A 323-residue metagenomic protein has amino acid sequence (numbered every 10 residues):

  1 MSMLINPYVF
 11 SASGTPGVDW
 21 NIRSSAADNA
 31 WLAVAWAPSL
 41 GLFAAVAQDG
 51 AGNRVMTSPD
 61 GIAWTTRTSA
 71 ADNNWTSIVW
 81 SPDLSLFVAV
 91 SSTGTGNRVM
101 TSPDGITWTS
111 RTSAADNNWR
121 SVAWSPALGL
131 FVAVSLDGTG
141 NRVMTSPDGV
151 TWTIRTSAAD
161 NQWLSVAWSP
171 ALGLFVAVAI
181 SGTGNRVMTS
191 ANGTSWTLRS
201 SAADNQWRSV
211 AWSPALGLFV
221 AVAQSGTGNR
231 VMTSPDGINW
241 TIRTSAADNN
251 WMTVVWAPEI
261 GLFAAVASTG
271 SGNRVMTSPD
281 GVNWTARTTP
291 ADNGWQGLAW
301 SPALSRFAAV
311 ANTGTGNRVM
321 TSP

Functional and structural regions predicted by a protein language model:
M1-D19, P323: Enriched but not universal
I22-A27, R67-A71, R111-A115, R155-A159 (+3 more regions): Short loop/turn motifs that cap or connect beta-strands within the blades of beta-propeller-type repeat domains
A37, T57-S58, S81, T101-S102 (+6 more regions): Conserved Ser/Thr-centered positions that define the repeating blades of beta-propeller domains
L40-A45, L84-A89, L128-A133, L172-A177 (+3 more regions): Entry beta-strands of beta-propeller and related beta-repeat scaffolds
Q296-P323: Blade-level signature of beta-propeller repeat domains, shared across WD40, Kelch, NHL, RCC1 and BNR/Asp-box propellers
